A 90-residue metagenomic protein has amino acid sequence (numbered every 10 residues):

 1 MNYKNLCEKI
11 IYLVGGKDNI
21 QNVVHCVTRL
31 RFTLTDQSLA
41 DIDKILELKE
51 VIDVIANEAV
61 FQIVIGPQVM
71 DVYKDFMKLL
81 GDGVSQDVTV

Functional and structural regions predicted by a protein language model:
M1-V90: Soluble N-terminal domains of membrane-associated systems
